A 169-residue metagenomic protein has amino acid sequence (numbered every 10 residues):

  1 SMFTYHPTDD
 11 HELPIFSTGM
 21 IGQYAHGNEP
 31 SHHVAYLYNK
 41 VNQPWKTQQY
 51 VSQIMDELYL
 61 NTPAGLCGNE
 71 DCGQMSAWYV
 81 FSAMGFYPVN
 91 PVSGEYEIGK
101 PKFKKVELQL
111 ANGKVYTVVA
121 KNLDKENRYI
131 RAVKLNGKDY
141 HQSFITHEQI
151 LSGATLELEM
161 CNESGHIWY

Functional and structural regions predicted by a protein language model:
S1-V115, N122, E148: Active-site core of glycosidic bond-cleaving carbohydrate-active enzymes
K105-E107, T117, A132, T155-E159: Beta-strand secondary-structure signal
A111, L135-K138: Short strand-turn-strand beta-turns centered on an Asx-Gly dipeptide
V115-V118, Y140-H141: Short, isolated positions in well-ordered beta-strands
R128-L135: Beta-strand-rich binding/interaction modules
G137-T146: Solvent-exposed beta-strand/loop surfaces of large extracellular or lumenal domains
H147-Y169: C-terminal beta-strand-rich structural cap/linker in extracellular carbohydrate-active enzymes
